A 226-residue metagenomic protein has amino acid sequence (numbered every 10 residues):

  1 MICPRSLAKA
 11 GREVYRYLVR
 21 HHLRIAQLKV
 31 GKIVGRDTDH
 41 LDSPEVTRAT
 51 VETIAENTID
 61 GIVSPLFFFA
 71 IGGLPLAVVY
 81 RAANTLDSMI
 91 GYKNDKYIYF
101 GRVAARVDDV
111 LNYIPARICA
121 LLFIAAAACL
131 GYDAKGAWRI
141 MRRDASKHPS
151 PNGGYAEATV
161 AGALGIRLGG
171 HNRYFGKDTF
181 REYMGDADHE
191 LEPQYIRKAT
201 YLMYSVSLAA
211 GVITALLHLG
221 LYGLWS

Functional and structural regions predicted by a protein language model:
M1-V79, A83, G91-S226: Hydrophobic alpha-helical transmembrane segments
S88: Glycine-rich phosphate/dinucleotide-binding loop and adjoining beta-alpha-beta core of small-molecule
